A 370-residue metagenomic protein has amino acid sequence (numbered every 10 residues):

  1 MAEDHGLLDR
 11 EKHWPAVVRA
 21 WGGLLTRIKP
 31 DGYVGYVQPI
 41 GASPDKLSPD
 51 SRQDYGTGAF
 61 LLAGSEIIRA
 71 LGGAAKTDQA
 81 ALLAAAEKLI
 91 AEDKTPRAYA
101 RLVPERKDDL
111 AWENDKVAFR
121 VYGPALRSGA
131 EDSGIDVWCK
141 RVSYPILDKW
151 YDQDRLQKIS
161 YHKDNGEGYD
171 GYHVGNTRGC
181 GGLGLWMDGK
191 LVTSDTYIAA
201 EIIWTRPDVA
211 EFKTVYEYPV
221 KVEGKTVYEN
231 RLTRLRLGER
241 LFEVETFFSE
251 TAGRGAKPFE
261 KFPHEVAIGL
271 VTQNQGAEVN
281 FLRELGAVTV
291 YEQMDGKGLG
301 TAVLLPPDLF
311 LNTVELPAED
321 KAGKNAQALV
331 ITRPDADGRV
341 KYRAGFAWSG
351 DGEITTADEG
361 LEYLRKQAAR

Functional and structural regions predicted by a protein language model:
M1-L82: CBM-like carbohydrate-recognition segments
A81-L191: Solvent-exposed N-terminal domain segments of exported/luminal and surface proteins
L110-N114, T214, V288-E292: Short acidic-hydrophobic surface loop/beta-edge motif
Y144, F281-V314: A recognition module on extended beta-rich or small alphabeta surfaces enriched in W/G with H and D/E
K158-L237: Extended, loop-rich substrate-binding clefts of extracytoplasmic carbohydrate-active enzymes
V215-E217, F247-T251, V271, G345-S349: Solvent-exposed residues in well-ordered beta-strands and their adjoining turns, especially edge/terminal strands
E229-T233, R240-F281: Acidic (Asp/Glu-rich), glycine- and aromatic
P306-R370: Beta-strand-rich recognition/accessory modules
